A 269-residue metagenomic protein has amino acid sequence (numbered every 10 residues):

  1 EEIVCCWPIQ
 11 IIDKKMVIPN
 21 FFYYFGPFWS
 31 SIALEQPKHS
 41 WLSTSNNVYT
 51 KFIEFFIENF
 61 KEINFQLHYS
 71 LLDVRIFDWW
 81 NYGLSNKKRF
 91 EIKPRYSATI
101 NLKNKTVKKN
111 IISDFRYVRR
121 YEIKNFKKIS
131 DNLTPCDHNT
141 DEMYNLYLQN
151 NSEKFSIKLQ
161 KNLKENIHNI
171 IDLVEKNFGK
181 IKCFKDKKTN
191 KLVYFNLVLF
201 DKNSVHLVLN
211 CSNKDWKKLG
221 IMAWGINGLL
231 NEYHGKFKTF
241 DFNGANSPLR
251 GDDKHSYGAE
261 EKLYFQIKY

Functional and structural regions predicted by a protein language model:
E1-K15, Y69-K217: A conserved beta-strand-loop-helix scaffold within acyl/acetyltransferase catalytic domains
I11-G26: Conserved acyl-donor/pantetheine-binding loop and adjacent beta-alpha core of acyl/acetyltransferases and related
Y23-S40, L209-K218: A short, internal acetyl-CoA/4′-phosphopantetheine-binding micro-motif in the GNAT/acyltransferase core
K38-E54, K217-N231: Conserved acetyl-CoA-binding loop-helix of GNAT-fold acetyltransferases
S45-I57, K61-N64, L71: Long, mid-chain structured domain cores
F55-N59, F126, L133, V174 (+1 more regions): Alpha-helix C-terminal capping segments
E58-Y69, Y233-N243: Conserved GNAT acetyl-CoA-binding A-motif
D172, K176-Y269: Aromatic (often tryptophan-rich) hydrophobic motifs at membrane interfaces
